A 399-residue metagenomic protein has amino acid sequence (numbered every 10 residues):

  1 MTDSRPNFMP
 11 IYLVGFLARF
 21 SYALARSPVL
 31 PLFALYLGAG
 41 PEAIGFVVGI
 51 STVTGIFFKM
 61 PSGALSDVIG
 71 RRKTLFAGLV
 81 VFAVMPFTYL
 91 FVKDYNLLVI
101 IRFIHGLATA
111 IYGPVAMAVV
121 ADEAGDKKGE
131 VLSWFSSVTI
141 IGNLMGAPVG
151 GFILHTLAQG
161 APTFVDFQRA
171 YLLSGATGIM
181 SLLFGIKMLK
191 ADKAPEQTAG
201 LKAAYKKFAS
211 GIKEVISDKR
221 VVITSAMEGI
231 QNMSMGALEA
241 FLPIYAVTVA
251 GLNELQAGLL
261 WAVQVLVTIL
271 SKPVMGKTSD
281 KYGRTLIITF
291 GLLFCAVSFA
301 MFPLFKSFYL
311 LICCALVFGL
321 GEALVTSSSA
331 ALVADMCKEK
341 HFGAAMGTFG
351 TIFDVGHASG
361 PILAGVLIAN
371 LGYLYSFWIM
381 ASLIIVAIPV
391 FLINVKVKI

Functional and structural regions predicted by a protein language model:
M1-R5, K190-S225: Juxtamembrane intracellular "pre-TM" segments in multi-pass secondary transporters
D3-T52, V222-M227, N232-A250: Helix-loop boundary and gating motifs at the non-cytosolic
F46-G63, A262-V274: Central cavity-lining transmembrane alpha-helices of secondary-active solute carriers, predominantly the Major
K73-T88, L286-M301: Structural signature of the two symmetry-related core transmembrane helices
M85, N96-I104, S298, Y309-V317: Paired small-residue
I101-I140, A331-L332, M336: Cytoplasmic helix-loop-helix junction between adjacent transmembrane helices in 12-TM secondary transporters
F135-K187, L374: Helix-loop-helix hairpin linking two adjacent transmembrane segments in secondary transporters
G150, G175-Q197, A387-V395: C-terminal membrane-cytosol helix-exit motif in multi-pass small-molecule transporters
